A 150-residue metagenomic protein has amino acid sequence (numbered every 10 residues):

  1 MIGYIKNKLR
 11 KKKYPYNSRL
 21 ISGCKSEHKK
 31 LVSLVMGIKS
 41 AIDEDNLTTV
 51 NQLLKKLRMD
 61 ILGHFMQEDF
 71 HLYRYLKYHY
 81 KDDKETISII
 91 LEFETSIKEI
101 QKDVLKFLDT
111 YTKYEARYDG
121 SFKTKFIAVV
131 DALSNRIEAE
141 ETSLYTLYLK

Functional and structural regions predicted by a protein language model:
M1-K150: Small-residue-biased structural context
